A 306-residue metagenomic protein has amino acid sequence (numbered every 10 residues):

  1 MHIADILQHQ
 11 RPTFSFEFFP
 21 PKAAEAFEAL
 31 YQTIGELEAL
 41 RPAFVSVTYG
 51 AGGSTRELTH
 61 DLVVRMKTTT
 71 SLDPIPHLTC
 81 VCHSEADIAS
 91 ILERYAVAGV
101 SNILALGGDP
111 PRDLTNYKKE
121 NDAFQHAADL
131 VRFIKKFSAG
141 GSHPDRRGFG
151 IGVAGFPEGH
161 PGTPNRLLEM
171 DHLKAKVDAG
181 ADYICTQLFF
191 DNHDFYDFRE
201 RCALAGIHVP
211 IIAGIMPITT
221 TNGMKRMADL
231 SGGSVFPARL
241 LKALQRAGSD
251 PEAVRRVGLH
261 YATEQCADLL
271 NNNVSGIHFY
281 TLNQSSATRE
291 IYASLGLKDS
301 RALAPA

Functional and structural regions predicted by a protein language model:
M1-F16, A23, A139-F149, S300-A306: N-terminal amphipathic alpha-helix/helix-capping segment at the start of soluble metabolic enzymes
M1-V47: Conserved N-terminal beta1-alpha1 strand-loop-helix module at the mouth
I3-I6, A26-E28, G53-R65, S84-S90 (+4 more regions): Active-site-adjacent beta->alpha loops and helix N-cap segments on the catalytic face of soluble alpha/beta enzymes
T13-A29, P74-A86, G150-L168, Q245-H260: Active-site mouth loops of central-metabolism enzymes
E17, V45, Y95, K176 (+3 more regions): Conserved, mostly hydrophobic/aromatic
F18-P21, T48-G52, H77-H83, G108-D109 (+5 more regions): Active-site beta-loop-alpha junctions enriched in small/polar residues
A24-L37, T59, E85-L92, P164-A175 (+1 more regions): Short, acidic/polar
D122-D145, V153-G162, L204-L259, E264 (+1 more regions): Active-site pocket-lining/capping segments in soluble small-molecule metabolic enzymes
